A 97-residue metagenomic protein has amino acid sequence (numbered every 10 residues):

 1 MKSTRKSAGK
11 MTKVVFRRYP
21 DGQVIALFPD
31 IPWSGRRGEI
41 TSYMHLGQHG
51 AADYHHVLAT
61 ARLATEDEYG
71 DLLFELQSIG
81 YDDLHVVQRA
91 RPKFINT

Functional and structural regions predicted by a protein language model:
M1-K2, A61: Generic detector of short, aliphatic-rich beta-strand segments that form the cores of beta-sheets in diverse domain
K2-K13: Negatively charged, low-complexity tracts enriched in Asp/Glu with abundant Ser/Thr
T12-D21: A short beta-strand micro-motif
D21-I31: Short, solvent-exposed loop/hinge segments that bridge or flank secondary-structure elements
P29-G70: Acidic, low-complexity, intrinsically disordered interaction modules
Y54-T97: Mixed-charge, Lys/Arg-enriched low-complexity segments
